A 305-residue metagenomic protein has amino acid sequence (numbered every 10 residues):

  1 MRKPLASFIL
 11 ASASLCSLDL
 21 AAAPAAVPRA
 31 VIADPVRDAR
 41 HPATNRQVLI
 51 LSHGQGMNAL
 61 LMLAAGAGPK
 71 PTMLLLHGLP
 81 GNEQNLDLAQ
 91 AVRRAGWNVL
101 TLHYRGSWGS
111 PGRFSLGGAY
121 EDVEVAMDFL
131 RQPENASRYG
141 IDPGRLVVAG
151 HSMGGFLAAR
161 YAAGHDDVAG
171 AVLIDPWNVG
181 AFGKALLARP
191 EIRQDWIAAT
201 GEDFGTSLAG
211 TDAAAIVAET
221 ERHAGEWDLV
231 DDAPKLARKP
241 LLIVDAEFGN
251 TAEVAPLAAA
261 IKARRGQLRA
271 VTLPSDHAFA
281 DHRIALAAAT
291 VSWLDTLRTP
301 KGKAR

Functional and structural regions predicted by a protein language model:
P24-A67: N-terminal cap/lid segment of alpha/beta-hydrolase-fold proteins
P69-G78: Short beta-strand element of the alpha/beta-hydrolase
L79-Q90: The serine-hydrolase catalytic nucleophile loop
V92-P111: Conserved alpha/beta-hydrolase
F114-G140: Alpha/beta-hydrolase active-site loop
R160-A215: Hydrolase active-site cap/lid region
A213-A285: Serine-hydrolase catalytic core
L273, R283-R305: Catalytic active-site module of serine/aspartate enzymes centered on a nucleophile-bearing elbow/loop
